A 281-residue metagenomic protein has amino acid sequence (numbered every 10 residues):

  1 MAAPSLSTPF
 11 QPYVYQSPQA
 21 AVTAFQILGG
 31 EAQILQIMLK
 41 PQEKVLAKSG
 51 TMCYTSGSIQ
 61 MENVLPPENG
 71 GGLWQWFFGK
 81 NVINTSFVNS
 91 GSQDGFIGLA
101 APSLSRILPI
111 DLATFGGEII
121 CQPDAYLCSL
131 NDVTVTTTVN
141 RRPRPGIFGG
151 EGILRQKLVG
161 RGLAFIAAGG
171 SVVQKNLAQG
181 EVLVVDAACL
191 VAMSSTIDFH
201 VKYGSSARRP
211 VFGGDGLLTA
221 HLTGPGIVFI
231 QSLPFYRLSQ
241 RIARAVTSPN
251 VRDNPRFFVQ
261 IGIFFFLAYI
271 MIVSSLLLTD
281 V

Functional and structural regions predicted by a protein language model:
A2-V281: Composition-driven recognition of glycine/serine/threonine/acidic- and proline-rich low-complexity segments and repeats
